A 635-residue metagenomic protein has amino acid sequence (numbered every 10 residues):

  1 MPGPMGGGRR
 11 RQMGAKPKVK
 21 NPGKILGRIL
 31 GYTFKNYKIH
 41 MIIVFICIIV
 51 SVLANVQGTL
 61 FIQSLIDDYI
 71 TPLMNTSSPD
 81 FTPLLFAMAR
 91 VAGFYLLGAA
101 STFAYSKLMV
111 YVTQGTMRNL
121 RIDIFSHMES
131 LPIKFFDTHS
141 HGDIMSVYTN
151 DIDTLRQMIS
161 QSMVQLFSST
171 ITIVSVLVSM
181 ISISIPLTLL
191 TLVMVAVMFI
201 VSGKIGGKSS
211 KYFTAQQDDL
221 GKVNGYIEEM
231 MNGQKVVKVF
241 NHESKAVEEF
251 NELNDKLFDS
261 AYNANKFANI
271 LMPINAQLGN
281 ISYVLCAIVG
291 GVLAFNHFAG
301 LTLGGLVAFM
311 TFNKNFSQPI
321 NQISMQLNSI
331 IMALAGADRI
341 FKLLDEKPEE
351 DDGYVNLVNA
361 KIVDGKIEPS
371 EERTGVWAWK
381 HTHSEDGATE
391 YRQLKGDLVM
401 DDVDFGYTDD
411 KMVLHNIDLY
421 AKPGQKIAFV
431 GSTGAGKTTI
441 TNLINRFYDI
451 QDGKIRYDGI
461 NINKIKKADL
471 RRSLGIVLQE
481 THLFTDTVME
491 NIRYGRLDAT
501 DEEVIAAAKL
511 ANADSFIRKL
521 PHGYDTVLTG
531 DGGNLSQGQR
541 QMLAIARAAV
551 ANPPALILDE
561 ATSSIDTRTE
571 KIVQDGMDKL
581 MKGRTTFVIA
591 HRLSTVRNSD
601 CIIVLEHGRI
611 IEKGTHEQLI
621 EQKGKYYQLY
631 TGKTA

Functional and structural regions predicted by a protein language model:
M1-N55, I70-V91, Y105-M109, T113 (+10 more regions): Membrane-integrated ABC transporters
A15-P22, A54-I70, L85, G93-H141 (+11 more regions): Juxtamembrane helix-loop junctions of ABC transporter transmembrane domains
G27, I46, S101, Y105 (+5 more regions): Hydrophobic alpha-helical transmembrane segments of ABC transporter permease domains
K35-K38, I133-K134, I152-I159, M163 (+7 more regions): An intracellular "coupling" helix at the cytosolic face of ABC transporter transmembrane type-1 domains
N36, H40-L53, V91-F94, Q161-A215 (+2 more regions): Transmembrane helices of ABC transporter permease
P72, S179-V193, N263, F267-D338 (+3 more regions): Helix-loop-helix
S77, A360-A635: ABC-type nucleotide-binding domain
I124, M128, V237, I340 (+1 more regions): Helix-loop junctions and hydrophobic alpha-helical segments within the transmembrane domains of large membrane
